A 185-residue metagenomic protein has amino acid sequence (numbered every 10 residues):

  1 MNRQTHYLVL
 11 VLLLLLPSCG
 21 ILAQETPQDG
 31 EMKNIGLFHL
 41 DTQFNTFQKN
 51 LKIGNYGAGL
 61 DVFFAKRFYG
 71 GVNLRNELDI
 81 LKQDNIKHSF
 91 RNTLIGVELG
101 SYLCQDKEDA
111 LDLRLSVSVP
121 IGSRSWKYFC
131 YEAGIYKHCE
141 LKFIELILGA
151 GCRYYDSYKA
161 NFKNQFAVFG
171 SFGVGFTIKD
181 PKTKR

Functional and structural regions predicted by a protein language model:
M1-M32, K179-R185: Cleavable N-terminal export/targeting peptides
I21-N73: Short glycine/proline- and aromatic-enriched beta-strand/turn motifs that initiate or cap beta-hairpins
M32, N50-K52, S89-R91, S125-K127 (+1 more regions): A generic structural micro-feature
G36-F38, G54-A58, T93-V97, F129-A133 (+1 more regions): Hydrophobic, lipid-facing positions within transmembrane beta-strands of outer-membrane proteins
G36-T46, V72-N76, L113-V119, I135 (+2 more regions): Transmembrane beta-barrel strands of outer-membrane/channel proteins
F44-N50, L78-D84, Q105-K107, V119-S125 (+2 more regions): Gram-negative outer-membrane beta-barrel proteins
V62-L146: Gram-negative (and chloroplast) outer-membrane scaffold detector with strong preference for beta-barrel transmembrane
E77-I80, Y131-R185: Predominantly the C-terminal beta-signal and adjacent terminal strand-loop region of outer-membrane beta-barrel
